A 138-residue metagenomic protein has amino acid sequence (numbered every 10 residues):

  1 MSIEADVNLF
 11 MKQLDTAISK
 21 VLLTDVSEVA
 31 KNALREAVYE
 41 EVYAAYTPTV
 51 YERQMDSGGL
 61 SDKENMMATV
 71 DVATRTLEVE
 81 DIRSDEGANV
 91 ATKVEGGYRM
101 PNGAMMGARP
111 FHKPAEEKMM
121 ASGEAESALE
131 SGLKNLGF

Functional and structural regions predicted by a protein language model:
M1-T76, Y98-F138: Short, Lys/Arg-rich flexible segments
T74-E78, R83-G96: Short, surface-exposed beta-strand/loop "edge" segments at domain boundaries and coil↔beta transitions
